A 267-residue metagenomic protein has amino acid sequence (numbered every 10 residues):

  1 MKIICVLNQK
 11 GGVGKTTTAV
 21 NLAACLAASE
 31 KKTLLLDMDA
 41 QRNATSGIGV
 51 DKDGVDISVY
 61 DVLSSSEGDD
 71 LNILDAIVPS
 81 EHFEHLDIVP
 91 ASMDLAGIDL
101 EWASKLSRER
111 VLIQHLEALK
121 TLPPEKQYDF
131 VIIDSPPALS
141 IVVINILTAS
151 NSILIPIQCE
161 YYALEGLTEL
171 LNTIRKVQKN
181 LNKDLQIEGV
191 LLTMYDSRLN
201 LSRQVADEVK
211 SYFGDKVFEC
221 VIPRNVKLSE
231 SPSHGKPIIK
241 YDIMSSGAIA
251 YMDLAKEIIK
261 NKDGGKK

Functional and structural regions predicted by a protein language model:
M1-K267: P-loop NTP-binding core
